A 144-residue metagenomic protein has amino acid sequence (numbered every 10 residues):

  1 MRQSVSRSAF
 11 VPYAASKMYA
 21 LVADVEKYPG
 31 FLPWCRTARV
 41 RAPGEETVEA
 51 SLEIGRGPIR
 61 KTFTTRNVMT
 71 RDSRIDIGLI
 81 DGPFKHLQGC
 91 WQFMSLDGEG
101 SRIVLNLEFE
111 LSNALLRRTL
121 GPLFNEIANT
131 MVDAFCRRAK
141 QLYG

Functional and structural regions predicted by a protein language model:
M1-E45: Hydrophobic ligand-binding cavity/cleft-lining segments
R2-F10, T47-E49, T62-T64, R74 (+2 more regions): Intrinsic-disorder/low-complexity, polar/charged segments enriched in Ser/Thr/Lys/Arg/Asp/Glu/Gln
R7-A9, A38-V40, F63-V68, Q88-S95 (+1 more regions): Hydrophobic/aromatic beta-strand elements that line small-molecule binding cavities or substrate pockets in beta-rich
A15, R41-E46, V68-D72, Q92-R102: A short, structured loop/turn motif at beta-sheet edges
M18, Y28, A50, N67 (+2 more regions): Hydrophobic pocket/interface hotspot
E26, F124, A128, V132 (+1 more regions): Short amphipathic alpha-helical signal-transduction/dimerization elements
R39-I80, A134, R138: Glycine-rich portal/gate segments that line the openings of hydrophobic small-molecule binding cavities
L79-T130: Beta-strand/loop substructures that line and gate deep hydrophobic ligand-binding cavities in soluble
